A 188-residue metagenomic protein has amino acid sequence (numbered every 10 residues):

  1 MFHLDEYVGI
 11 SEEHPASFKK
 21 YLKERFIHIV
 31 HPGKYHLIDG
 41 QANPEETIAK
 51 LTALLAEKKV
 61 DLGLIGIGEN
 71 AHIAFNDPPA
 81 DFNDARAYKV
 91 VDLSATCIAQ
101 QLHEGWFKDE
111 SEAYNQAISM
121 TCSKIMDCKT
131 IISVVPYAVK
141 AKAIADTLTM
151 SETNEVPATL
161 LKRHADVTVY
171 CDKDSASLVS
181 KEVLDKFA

Functional and structural regions predicted by a protein language model:
M1-G63: Ligand-binding beta-strand-loop-alpha-helix segment within the catalytic cores of soluble metabolic enzymes
H3, I38-D39, L64-I67, S133-P136 (+1 more regions): Short beta-strand segments
F18, K23, P78-A87, M150: A glycine- and small-aliphatic-rich helix-loop capping segment at beta-alpha/alpha-beta transitions that lines
I29, L54-K58, F82, A117 (+2 more regions): Solvent-exposed alpha-helices and their adjacent loops that cap or buttress functional pockets in soluble metabolic
D39-N43, K108-Y114, T147-T149: Short, flexible loop segments at the rims of nucleotide/cofactor-binding pockets, characterized by
L54-D81: A glycine-rich beta-strand to alpha-helix segment that forms a phosphate/ribose-binding loop at ligand/cofactor sites
A74-M120: Class I SAM-dependent methyltransferase SAM-binding "motif I" and its flanking Rossmann-like core
M120-S123, D127-A188: ATP/nucleoside-binding phosphotransfer catalytic cores, i.e., glycine-rich phosphate-binding loops
